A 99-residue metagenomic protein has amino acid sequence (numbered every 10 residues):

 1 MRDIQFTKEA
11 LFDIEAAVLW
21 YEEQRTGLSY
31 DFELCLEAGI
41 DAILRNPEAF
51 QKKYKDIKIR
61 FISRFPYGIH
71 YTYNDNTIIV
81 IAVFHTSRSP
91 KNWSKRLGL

Functional and structural regions predicted by a protein language model:
M1-E33: Arg/Lys-rich, positively charged N-terminal/basic patches that mediate binding to nucleic acids
K8, D13, A17, G39-A42 (+3 more regions): Residue-level recognition of specific faces of alpha-helices
E9, A49, K95: Catalytic cores of transferase enzymes with a strong primary signal for eukaryotic protein kinases
L19, T26, D41, R45-A49: Generic structural signal for secondary-structure transition and capping sites
Y30, Q51-K53, N92: Short, hydrophobic secondary-structure boundary micro-motifs
A38, R45-I78: Basic/aromatic recognition patch in beta-strand/loop cores that engages polyanionic ligands
T72-L99: Enriched for short, Lys/Arg-rich terminal
